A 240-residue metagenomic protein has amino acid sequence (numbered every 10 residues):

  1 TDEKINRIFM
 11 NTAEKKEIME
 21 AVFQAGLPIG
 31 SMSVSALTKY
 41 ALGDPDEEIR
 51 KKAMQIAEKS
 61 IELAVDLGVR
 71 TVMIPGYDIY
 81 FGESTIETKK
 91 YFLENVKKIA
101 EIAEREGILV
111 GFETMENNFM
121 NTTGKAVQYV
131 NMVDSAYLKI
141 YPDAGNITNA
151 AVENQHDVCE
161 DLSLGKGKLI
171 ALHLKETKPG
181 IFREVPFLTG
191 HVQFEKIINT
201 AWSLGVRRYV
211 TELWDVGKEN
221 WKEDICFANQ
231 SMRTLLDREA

Functional and structural regions predicted by a protein language model:
T1, A36-T38, G76-Y80, T114-N118 (+3 more regions): Active-site-proximal loop/turn and secondary-structure-junction residues that shape catalytic pockets, frequently
T1-M19, G76-E83: Glycine-rich, proline-tolerant flexible connector loops at the mouths of alpha/beta enzymes
D2-I5, T38-D44, Y80-T85, T148-A151 (+2 more regions): A short acidic, helix-capping loop that chelates divalent metal ions and anchors anionic groups
F9-S31, I61-G68, A100-R105, Y129-D134 (+2 more regions): Acidic (Asp/Glu)-rich catalytic clusters
E17, M115-E116, A151: Short, surface-exposed loop/turn motifs that are enriched in glycine and acidic residues and include a nearby proline
F23-Q24, T38-I140, E223, E239: Active-site acidic/histidine proton-transfer and metal-coordination neighborhood in alpha/beta enzyme cores
G30-M32, V72, L172, Y209: Hydrophobic residues within beta-strands of alpha/beta enzymes
K51, M120-A240: Histidine-acidic metal/acid-base catalytic patches
